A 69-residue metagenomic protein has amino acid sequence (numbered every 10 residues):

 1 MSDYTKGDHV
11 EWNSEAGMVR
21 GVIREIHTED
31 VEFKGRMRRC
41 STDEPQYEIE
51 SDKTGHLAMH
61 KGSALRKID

Functional and structural regions predicted by a protein language model:
D3-H60, I68: Basic/aromatic-rich interaction segments and small domains that mediate binding to polyanionic partners
